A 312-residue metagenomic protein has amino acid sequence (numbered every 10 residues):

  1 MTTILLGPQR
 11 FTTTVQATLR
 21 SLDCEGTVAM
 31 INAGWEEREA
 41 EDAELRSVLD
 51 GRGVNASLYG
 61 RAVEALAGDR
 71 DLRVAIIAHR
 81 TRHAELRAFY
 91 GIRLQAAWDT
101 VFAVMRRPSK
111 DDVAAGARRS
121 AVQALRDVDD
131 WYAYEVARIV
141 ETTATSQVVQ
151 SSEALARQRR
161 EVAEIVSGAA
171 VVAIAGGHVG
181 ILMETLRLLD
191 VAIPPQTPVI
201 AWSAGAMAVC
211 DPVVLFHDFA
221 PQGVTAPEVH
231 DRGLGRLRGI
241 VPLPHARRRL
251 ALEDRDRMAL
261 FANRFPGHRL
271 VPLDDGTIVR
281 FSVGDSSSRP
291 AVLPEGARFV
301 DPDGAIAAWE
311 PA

Functional and structural regions predicted by a protein language model:
M1-R119, L215, F219-A312: C-terminal and late-domain segments of enzyme folds
L6-R10, V148-E153, H178-T185: Short, flexible loop segments at the rims of nucleotide/cofactor-binding pockets, characterized by
Q16-R20, V162-A163, R187-P195, M258-A262: Short amphipathic alpha-helical segments and helix-helix/interface helices
T27, A170-V171: Structural motif
R106-S151: Long, low-complexity, polar/charged, intrinsically disordered or flexibly structured peripheral segments
Q150-E153, Q158-E161, I165-V166: A detector of single, family-specific signature residues that are central to catalytic or substrate-handling motifs
I165-S167, A175-H178, M183-L252: Class I SAM-dependent methyltransferase SAM-binding "motif I" and its flanking Rossmann-like core
